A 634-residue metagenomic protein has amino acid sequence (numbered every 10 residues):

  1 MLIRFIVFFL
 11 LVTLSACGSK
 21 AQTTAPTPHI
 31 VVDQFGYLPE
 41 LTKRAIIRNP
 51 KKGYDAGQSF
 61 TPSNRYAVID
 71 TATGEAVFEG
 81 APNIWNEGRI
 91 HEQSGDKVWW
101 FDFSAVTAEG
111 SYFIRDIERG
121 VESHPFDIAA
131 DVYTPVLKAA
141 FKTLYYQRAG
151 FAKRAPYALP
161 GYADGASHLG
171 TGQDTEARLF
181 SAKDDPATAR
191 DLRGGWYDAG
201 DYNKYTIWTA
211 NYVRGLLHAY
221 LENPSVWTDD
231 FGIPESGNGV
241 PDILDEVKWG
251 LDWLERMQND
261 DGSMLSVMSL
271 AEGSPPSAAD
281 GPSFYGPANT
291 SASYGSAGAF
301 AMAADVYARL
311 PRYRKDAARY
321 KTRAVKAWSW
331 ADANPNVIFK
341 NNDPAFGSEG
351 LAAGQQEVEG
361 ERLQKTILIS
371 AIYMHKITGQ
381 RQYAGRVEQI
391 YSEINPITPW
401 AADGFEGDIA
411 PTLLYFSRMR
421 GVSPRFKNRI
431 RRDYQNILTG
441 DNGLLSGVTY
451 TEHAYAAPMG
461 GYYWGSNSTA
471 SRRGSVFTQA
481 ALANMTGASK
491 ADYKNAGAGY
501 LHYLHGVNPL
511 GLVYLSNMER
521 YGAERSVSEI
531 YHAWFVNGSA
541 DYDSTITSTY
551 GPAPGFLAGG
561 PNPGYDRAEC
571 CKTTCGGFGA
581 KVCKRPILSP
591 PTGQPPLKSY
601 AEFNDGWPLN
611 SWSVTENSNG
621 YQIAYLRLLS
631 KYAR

Functional and structural regions predicted by a protein language model:
M1-F8: Sec-dependent signal peptide recognition, specifically the positively charged N-region followed immediately by
L10-G18: Hydrophobic h-region of N-terminal signal peptides that target proteins for export in Gram-negative bacteria
T23-T24, E122-L159: Low-complexity, Pro/Ser/Thr- and charge-rich linker/hinge segments at domain boundaries
I30-G120, Y145-A210, R214, D252 (+4 more regions): Aromatic (Trp/Tyr) and acidic
D230, A299-K365, I372-M374, S417-G421: C-terminal transactivation domains of fungal Zn(2)-Cys(6)
E235, G239: Acidic, glycine-anchored loop motifs typical of Ca2+
V240-S263: Carboxylate/His-rich catalytic cores and anion/metal-binding grooves
S392-W400: Solenoid-like repeat scaffolds
